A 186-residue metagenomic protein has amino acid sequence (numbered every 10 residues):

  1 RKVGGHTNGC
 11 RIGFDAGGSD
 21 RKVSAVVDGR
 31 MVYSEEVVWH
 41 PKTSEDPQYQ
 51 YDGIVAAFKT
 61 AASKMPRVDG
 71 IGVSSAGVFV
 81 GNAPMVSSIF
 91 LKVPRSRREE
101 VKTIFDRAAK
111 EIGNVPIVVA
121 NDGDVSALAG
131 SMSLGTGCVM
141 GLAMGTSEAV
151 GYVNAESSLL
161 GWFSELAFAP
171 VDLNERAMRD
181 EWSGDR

Functional and structural regions predicted by a protein language model:
R1, A155, G161-E165: Early-domain small/polar-rich strand-loop-helix modules and first-structured segments of the mature chain
K2-V32, V139-E156: Gly/Thr-rich phosphate-binding beta-strand-loop-beta motif of the actin/hexokinase/Hsp70
N8-G13, Y51-V68: Short amphipathic alpha-helices and their capping/turn segments at secondary-structure boundaries
F14-G17, R21-A25, V32-E45, T60 (+1 more regions): Conserved binding-pocket/active-site segment within a compact domain
D28-G29, P66-R67, G113-V115: Short glycine/proline-enriched coil/turn segments at helix->beta-strand junctions
E36-V55, G70-I71, G77-M140, F163-E165 (+1 more regions): Glycine-rich phosphate-binding loop and adjoining helix at the ATP-binding site of ATP-dependent phosphoryl-transfer
A76-F79, G145-S147: Short glycine-rich anion-binding loops that position phosphate/pyrophosphate groups of nucleotides and phosphorylated
D185-R186: Active-site rim beta-loop-alpha module in soluble metabolic enzymes
